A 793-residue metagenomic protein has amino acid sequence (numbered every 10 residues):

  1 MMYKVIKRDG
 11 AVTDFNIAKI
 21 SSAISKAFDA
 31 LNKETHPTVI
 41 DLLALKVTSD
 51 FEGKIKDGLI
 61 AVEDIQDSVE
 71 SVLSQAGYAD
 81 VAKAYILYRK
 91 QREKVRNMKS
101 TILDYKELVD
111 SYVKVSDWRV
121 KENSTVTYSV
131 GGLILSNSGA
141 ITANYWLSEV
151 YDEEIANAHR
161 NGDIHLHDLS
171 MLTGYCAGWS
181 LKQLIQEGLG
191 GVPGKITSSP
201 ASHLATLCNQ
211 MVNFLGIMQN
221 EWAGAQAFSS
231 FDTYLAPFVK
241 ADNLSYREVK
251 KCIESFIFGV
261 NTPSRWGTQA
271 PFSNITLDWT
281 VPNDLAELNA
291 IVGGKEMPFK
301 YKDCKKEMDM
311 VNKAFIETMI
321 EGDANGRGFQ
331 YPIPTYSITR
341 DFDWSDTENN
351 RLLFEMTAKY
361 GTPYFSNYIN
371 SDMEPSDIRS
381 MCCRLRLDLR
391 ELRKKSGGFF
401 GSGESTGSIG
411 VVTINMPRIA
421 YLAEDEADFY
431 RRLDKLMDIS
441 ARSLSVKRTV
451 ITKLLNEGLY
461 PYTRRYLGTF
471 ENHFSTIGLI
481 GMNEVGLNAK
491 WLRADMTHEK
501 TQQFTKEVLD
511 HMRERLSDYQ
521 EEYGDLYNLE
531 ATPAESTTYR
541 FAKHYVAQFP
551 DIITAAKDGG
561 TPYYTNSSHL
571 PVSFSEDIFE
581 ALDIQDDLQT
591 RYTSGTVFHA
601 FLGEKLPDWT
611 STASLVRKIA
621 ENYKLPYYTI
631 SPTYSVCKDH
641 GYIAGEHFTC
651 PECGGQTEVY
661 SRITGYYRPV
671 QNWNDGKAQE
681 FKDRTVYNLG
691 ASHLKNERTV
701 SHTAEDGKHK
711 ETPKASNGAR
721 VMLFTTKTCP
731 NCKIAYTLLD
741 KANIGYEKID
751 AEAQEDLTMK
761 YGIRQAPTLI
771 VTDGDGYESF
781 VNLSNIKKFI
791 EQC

Functional and structural regions predicted by a protein language model:
M1-E107, T469: Charged, amphipathic alpha-helical regulatory modules used for macromolecular assembly or allosteric control
S68-S74, D278-W279, P461-V485: Core structural elements
Q91-V95, T101-E471, L492, H498-E652 (+1 more regions): Conserved catalytic cores of very large enzyme subunits
T633-E652, E658, R662-G718, K741: Intrinsic, low-complexity terminal and presequence regions
E711-A742: Local sequence-structure signature of Cys/Sec-based thiol-disulfide redox active-site neighborhoods
I744-D756: Thiol-based oxidoreductase modules, predominantly thioredoxin-like and allied folds used for disulfide exchange
Y761-I770: Structural micro-motif
T772-C793: Non-catalytic, surface beta->alpha helical segment in thiol-disulfide oxidoreductase systems
